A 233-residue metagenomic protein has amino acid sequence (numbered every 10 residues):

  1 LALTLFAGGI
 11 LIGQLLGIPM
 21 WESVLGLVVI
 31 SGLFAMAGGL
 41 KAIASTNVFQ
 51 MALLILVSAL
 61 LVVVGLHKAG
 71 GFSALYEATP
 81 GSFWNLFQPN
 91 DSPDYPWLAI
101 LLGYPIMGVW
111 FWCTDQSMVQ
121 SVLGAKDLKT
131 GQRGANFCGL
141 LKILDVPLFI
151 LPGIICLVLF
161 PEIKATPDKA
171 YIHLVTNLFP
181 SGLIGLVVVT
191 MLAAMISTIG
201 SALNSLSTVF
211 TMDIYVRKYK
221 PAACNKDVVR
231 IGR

Functional and structural regions predicted by a protein language model:
L1-I10, I184-V216: Membrane-helix boundary/coupling elements in multi-pass transport proteins
L3-F6, I12-A42, V229-R233: Transmembrane alpha-helical segments of multi-pass small-molecule transport proteins
W21-G26, A52, W97-L101, L183-V187 (+2 more regions): Hydrophobic alpha-helical transmembrane segments
E22, K41-A42, T130-R133, G185 (+2 more regions): Residue-level recognition of membrane-helix boundary sites in multi-pass small-molecule transporters
V24-V28, N47, A135, T190 (+1 more regions): Residue-level recognition of transmembrane alpha-helices in multi-pass small-molecule transporters/permeases
G32-G39, I106-M107, V158, V189-S201: Transmembrane alpha-helix interface/packing and boundary motifs in multi-pass membrane proteins, characterized by
A52-G185: Loop-to-helix junctions at membrane interfaces in multi-pass transport proteins
T211-R233: Loop-to-transmembrane helix boundary motifs in multi-pass membrane proteins
